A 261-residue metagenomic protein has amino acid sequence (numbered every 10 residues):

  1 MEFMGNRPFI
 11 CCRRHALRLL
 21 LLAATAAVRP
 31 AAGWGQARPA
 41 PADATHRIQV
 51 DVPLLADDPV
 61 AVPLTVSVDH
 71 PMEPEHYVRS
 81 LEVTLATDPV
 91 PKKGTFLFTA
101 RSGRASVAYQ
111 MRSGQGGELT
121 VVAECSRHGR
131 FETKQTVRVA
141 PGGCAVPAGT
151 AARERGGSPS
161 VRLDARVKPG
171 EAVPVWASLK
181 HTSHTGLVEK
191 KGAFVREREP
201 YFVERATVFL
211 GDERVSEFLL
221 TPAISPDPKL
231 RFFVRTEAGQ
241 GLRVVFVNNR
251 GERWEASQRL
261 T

Functional and structural regions predicted by a protein language model:
M1-C12, L19-P30: N-terminal secretory signal peptides
Q36-A42, E132-R162, A256-T261: Extracytoplasmic/periplasmic copper-protein system
P39-P59, A152-P169: N-terminal edge beta-strand
P63-P71, P174-K180: Short edge beta-strand/loop segments characteristic of extracellular beta-sandwich folds
S80-T84, R205-F209, V245: Beta-strand signatures of extracellular beta-sandwich domains
R101-V107, A223-R231: Aromatic sugar-binding surface patches on proteins that engage polysaccharides or sugar-phosphate polymers
G114-E118, G239-G241: Extracellular Ig-like/FN3 beta-sandwich strand-entry sites
C125-E132, N248-E255: Short acidic/polar inter-strand loop motif in beta-rich domains
